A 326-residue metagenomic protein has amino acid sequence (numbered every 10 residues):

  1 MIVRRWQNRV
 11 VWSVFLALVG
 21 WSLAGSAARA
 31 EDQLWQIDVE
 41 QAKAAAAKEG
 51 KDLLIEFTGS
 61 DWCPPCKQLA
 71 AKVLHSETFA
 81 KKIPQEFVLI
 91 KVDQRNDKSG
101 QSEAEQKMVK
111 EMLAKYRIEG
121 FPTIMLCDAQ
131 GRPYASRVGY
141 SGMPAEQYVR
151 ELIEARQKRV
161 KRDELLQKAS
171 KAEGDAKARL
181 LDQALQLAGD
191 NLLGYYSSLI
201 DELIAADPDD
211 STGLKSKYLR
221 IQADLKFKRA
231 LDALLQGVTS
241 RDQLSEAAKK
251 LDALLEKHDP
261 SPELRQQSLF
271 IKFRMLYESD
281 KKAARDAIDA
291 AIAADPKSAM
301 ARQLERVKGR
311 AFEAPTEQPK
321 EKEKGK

Functional and structural regions predicted by a protein language model:
W12-A24: Bacterial N-terminal signal peptides
D32-I37, F57-G59, K72-K107, F121: Thiol-based oxidoreductase modules, predominantly thioredoxin-like and allied folds used for disulfide exchange
W35-L53, I83: A short beta-strand-turn-helix
K72-L74, E111-V160: Non-catalytic, surface beta->alpha helical segment in thiol-disulfide oxidoreductase systems
R137, M143-S198: Charged, amphipathic alpha-helical linkers/stalks
G139, L187-G194, E202-I221, L225 (+3 more regions): Short solvent-exposed coil/turn linkers within tandem alpha-helical repeat scaffolds
E154-V160, G189-D201, A205, T239-L251 (+1 more regions): Helix-turn-helix repeat elements of alpha-solenoid scaffolds
S170-D190, S211-V238, E263-M275: Amphipathic alpha-helical repeat scaffolds of TPR domains
